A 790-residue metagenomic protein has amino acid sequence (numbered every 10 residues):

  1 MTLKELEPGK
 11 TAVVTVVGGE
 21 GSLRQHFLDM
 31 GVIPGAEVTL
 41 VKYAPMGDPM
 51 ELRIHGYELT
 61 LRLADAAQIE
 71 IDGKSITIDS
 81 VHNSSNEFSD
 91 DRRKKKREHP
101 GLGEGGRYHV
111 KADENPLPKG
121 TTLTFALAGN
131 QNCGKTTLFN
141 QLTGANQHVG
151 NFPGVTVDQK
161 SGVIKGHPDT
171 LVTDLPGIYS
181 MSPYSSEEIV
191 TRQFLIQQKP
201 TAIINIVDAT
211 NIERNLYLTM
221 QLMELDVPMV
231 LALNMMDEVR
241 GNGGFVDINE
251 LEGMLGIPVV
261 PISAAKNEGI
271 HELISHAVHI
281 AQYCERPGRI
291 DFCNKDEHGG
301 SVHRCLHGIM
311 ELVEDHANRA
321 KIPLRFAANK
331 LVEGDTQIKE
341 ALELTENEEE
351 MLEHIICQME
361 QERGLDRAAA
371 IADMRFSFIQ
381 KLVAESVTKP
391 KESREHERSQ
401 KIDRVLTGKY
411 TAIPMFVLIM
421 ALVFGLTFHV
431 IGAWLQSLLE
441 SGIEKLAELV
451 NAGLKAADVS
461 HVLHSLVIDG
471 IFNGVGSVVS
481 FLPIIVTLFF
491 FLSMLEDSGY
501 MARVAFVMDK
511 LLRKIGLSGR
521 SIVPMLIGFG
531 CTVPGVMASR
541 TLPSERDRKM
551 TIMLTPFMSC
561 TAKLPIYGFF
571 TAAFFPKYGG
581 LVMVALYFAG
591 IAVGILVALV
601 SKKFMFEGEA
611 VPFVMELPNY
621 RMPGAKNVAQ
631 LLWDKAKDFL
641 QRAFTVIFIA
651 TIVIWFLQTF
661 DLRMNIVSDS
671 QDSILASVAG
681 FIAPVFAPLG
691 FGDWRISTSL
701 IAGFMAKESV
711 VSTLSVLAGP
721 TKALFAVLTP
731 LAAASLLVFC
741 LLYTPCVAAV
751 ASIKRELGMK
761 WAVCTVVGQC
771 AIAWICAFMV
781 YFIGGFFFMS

Functional and structural regions predicted by a protein language model:
H99-S180: Conserved G1/Walker A P-loop phosphate-binding module
H167, R192-V259, I566: Conserved C-terminal guanine-recognition region of P-loop GTPase G domains, centered on the G4
V230, R240-P390: Alpha-helical transmembrane helix bundles of large polytopic membrane transport and channel proteins
E362, A369-D373, K389, V430-I471 (+4 more regions): Extended, low-charge hydrophobic alpha-helical regions
L406-F506: Core alpha-helical transmembrane segments of integral membrane proteins
M415-L426, L488-S493, T571-A573, L586-V600 (+3 more regions): Hydrophobic core segments of alpha-helical transmembrane domains in multi-pass membrane transport and ion-translocation
S441, K445-L449, A502-T532, E607-L631 (+1 more regions): Juxtamembrane inter-helical linkers in multi-pass membrane proteins
T561-V584, A748-G758, M779-S790: Transmembrane helix-loop junctions at the membrane interface of multipass transporters and ion channels
